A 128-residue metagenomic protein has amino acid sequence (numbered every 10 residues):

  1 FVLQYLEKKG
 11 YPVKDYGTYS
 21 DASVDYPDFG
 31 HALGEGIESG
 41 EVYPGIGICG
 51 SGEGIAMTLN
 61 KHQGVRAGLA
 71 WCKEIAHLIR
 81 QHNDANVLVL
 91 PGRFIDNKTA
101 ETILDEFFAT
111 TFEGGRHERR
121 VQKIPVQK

Functional and structural regions predicted by a protein language model:
F1-V13: Glycine-rich phosphate/diphosphate-binding loop of Rossmann-like nucleotide-binding domains
Q4, H31, E35, M57 (+1 more regions): Alpha-helical segments flanking ligand/cofactor-binding loops in enzyme cores
P12-S23: A short beta-strand-loop structural module common to alpha/beta enzyme folds
V24-D28, M57-T58, A100: Short, well-ordered secondary-structure micro-motifs
P27-H31, W71-C72: Charged helix-capping and loop-helix junction motifs
F29-S51: Short, structured active-site "lid" loops
G47-R93: Mid-chain, well-packed structural core segment of small domains
K73-K128: C-terminal binding/interaction regions
